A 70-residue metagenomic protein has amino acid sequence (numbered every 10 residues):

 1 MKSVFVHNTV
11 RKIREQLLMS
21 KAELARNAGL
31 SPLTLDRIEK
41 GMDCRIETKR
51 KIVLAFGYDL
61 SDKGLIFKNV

Functional and structural regions predicted by a protein language model:
M1-Q16: A short, Lys/Arg-rich alpha-helix, primarily the initiator
T9, S20, R45-T48: Residues that mark the N-terminal boundary/hinge immediately upstream of a DNA-recognition element
E15, R26, L54: Alpha-helical residues within the helix-turn-helix
L18-D36: Short alpha-helical DNA-recognition segment
S31, M42, V70: The DNA-recognition helices of helix-turn-helix-type DNA-binding domains
E47-G64: DNA major-groove recognition helix of helix-turn-helix/homeodomain DNA-binding modules
